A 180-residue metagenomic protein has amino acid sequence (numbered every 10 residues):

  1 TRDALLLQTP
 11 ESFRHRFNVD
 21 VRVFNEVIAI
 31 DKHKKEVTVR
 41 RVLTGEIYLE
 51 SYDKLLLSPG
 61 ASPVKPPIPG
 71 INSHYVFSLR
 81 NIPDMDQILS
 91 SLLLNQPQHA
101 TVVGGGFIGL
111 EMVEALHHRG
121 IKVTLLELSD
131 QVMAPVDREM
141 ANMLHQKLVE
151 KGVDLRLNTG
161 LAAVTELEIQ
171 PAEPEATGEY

Functional and structural regions predicted by a protein language model:
T1-D3: Glycine- and acidic-residue-enriched helix-capping/strand-helix junction motifs
L6-A100, E168-Y180: FAD-binding core/adjacent interface of flavoenzyme oxidoreductases
T9-P10, M112, L144: Residues within well-ordered alpha-helices
S12-F13, A115, K147: Alpha-helical scaffold elements within enzyme catalytic domains, especially in hydrolases
R22-L43, E50, H118-Y180: A Rossmann-like FAD-binding core segment of flavoenzymes
Q87-V136: Rossmann-like NAD(P)H-binding beta-loop-alpha module
